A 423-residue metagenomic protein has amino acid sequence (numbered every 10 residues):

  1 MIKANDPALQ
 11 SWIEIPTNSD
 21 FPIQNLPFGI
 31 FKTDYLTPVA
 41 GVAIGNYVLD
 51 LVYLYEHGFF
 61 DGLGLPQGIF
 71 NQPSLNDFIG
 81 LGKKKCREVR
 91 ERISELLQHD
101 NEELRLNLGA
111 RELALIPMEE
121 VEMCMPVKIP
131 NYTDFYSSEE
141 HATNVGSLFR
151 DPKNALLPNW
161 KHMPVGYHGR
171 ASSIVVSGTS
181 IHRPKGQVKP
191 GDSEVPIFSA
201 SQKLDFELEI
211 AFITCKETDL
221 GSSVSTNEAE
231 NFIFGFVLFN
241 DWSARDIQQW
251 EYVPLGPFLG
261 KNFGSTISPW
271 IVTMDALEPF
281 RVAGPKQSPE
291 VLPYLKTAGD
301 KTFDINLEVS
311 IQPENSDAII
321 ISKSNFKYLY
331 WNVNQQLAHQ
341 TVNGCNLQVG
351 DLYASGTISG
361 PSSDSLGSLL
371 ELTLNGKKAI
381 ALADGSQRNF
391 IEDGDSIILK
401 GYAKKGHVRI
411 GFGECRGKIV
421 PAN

Functional and structural regions predicted by a protein language model:
A4-K32, A43, D50-S322, W331-N334: Active-site microenvironments in enzyme catalytic cores
L36-V39, D317-I321, I410-E414: Short, mixed charged/polar active-site loops that provide acid/base catalysis or chelate metal/phosphate cofactors
A40, Y47-V48, Y53, E209 (+3 more regions): Residue-level marker of beta-strand positions
T302-Y328, L352-E371: Short beta-strand/loop turn elements enriched in aromatics
W331-H339, N346-V349, Y353-Y402, R409 (+1 more regions): Active-site pocket scaffolds in enzymes
G417-V420: Short beta-strand edge segments in extracellular beta-sheet folds
